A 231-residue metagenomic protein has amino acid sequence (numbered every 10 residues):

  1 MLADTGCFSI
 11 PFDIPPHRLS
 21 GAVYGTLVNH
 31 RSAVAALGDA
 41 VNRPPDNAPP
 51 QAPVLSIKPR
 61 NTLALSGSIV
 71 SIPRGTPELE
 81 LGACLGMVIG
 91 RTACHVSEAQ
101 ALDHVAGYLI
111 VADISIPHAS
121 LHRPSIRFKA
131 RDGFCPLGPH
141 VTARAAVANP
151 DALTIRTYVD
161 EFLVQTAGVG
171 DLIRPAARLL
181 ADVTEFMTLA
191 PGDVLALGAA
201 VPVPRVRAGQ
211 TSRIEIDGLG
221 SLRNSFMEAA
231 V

Functional and structural regions predicted by a protein language model:
M1-G86: Extended, compositionally biased flexible segments
L2-S20, A33, S115-V231: Catalytic-pocket segment enriched in acidic/His residues
V41, P45-P49, V54-P59, V111-R131: Glycine-rich, pocket-lining loop/helix-strand segments that form or immediately flank
P50-A52, P59, S66, L81-L85 (+5 more regions): A generic structural signal for short beta-strands and their flanking turns/coil linkers
L55-S56, G86-R91, L137, L180 (+1 more regions): Short, conserved beta-strand element in jelly-roll/cupin
K58, A83-L85, I89-R91, L109-I114 (+2 more regions): Short, structured patches in soluble enzyme cores that scaffold and shape functional sites
A93-V96, A146-A148: Short helix-loop capping/hinge motifs at secondary-structure junctions, enriched in acidic/polar residues
C94-Y108: N-terminal accessory regions of nucleic-acid-interacting proteins
